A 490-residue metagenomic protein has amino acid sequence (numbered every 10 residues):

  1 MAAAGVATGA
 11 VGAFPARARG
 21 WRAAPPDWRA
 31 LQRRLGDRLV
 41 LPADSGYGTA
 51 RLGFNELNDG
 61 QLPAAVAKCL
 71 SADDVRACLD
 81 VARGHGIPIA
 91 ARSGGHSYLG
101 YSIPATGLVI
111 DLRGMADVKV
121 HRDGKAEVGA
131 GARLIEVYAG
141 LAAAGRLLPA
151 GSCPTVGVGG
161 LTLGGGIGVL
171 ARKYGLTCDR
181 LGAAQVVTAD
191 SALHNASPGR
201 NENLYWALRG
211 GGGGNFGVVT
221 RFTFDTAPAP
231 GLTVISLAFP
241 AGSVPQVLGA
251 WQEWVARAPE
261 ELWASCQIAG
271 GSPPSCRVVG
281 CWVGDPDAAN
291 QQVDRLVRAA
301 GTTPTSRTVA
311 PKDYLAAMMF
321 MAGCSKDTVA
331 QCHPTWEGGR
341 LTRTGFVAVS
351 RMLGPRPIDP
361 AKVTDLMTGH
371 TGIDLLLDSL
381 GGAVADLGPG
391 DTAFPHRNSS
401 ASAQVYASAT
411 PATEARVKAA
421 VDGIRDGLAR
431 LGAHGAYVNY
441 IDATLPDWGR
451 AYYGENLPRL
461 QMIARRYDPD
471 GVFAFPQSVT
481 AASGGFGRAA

Functional and structural regions predicted by a protein language model:
M1-A490: Soluble FAD-dependent oxygen oxidases
